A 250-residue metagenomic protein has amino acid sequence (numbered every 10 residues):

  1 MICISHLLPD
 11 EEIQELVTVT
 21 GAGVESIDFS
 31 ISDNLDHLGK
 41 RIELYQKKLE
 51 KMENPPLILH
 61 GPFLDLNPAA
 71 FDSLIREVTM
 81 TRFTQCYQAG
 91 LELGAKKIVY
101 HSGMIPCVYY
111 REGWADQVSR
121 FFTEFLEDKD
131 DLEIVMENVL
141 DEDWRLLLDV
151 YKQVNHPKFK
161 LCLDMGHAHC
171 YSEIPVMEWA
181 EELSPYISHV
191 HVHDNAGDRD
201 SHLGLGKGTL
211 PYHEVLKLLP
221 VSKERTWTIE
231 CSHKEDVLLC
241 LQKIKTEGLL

Functional and structural regions predicted by a protein language model:
M1-G61, D65-Q85, L250: N-terminal pre-domain/capping segments
I2-H6, A22-S26, L57-H60, I98-Y100 (+4 more regions): Hydrophobic faces of well-ordered beta-strands that scaffold small-molecule active sites in alpha/beta enzyme cores
L7-P9, I27-I31, P62-L64, G103-I105 (+4 more regions): Active-site beta-loop-alpha junctions enriched in small/polar residues
D10, E15-V17, K96, W144-K160 (+1 more regions): Histidine-acidic metal/acid-base catalytic patches
L38-L44, I75-F83, E112-R120, L148 (+2 more regions): Charged helix-capping and loop-helix junction motifs
Y45-L64, S119-D131, Y212-L218: Alpha-helix-loop-beta-strand connector modules within alpha/beta enzyme cores
D65-A70, M104-Y110, C170-Y171, D198-L203: A short acidic, helix-capping loop that chelates divalent metal ions and anchors anionic groups
A69-K160: Active-site acidic/histidine proton-transfer and metal-coordination neighborhood in alpha/beta enzyme cores
